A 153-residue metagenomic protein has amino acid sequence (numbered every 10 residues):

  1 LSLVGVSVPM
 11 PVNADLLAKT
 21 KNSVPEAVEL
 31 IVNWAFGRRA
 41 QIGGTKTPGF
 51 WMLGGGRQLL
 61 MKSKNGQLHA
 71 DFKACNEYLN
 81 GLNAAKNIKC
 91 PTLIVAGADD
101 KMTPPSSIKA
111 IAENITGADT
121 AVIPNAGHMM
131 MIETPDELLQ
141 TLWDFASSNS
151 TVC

Functional and structural regions predicted by a protein language model:
S2, L93-V95, A121: Conserved hydrophobic packing residues within short motifs/helices of P-loop NTPase cores of ABC-family ATPases
S2-P11: Active-site nucleophile loop of the alpha/beta-hydrolase fold
V6, C75, N125: Active-site loop/turn elements of alpha/beta-hydrolase fold enzymes, especially the short glycine-/histidine-rich
P11-V12, A18-N87: Conserved alpha/beta-hydrolase catalytic His-Asp/Glu region
L60, D100-T103, G127-M130: Glycosyltransferase donor-binding loop in the core domain
I88, I94-A96, D100: Short beta-strand/loop motif that positions the catalytic acidic residue of the alpha/beta-hydrolase fold
C90, P104-E113: Short alpha-helix in the alpha/beta-hydrolase fold that links the catalytic acid
T116-C153: Catalytic active-site module of serine/aspartate enzymes centered on a nucleophile-bearing elbow/loop
